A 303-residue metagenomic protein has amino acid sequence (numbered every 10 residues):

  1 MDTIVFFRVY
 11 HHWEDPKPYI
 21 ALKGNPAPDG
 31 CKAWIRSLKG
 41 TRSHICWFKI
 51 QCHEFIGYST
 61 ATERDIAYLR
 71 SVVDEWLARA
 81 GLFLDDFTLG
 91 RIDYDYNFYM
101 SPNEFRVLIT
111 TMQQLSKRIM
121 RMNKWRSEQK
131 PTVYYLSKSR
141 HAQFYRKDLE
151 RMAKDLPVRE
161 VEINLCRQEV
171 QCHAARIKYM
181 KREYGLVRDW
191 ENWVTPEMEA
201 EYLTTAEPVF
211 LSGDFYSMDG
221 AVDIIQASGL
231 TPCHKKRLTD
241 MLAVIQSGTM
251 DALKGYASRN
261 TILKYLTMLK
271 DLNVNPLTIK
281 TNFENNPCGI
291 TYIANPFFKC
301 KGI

Functional and structural regions predicted by a protein language model:
M1-L253, L272-I303: Structured, helix-rich domain cores that form ligand/interaction pockets
I262: Helix-turn-helix DNA-binding segment
Y265-M268: Residues in the recognition helix of alpha-helical DNA-binding motifs
